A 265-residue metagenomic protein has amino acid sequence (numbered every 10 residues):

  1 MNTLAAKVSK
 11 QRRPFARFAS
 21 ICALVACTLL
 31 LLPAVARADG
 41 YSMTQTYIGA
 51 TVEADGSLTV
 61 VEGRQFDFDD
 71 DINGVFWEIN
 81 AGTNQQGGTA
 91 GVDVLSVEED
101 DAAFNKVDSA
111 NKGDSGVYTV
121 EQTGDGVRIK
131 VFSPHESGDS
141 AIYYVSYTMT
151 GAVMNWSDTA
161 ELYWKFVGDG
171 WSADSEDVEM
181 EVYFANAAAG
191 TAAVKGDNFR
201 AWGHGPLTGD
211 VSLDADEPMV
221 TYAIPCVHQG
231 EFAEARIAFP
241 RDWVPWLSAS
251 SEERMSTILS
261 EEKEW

Functional and structural regions predicted by a protein language model:
M1-F15: N-terminal secretory signal peptides that target proteins for export/translocation
L4, L31-L32: Leucine-biased recognition of intrinsically disordered, low-complexity hydrophobic segments
A16-A19, G230: Compositionally biased, low-structure terminal segments
A19-L31: Bacterial N-terminal signal peptides
A34-W265: Lumenal/extracellular ectodomains and adaptor appendage modules of the eukaryotic vesicle/secretory system
